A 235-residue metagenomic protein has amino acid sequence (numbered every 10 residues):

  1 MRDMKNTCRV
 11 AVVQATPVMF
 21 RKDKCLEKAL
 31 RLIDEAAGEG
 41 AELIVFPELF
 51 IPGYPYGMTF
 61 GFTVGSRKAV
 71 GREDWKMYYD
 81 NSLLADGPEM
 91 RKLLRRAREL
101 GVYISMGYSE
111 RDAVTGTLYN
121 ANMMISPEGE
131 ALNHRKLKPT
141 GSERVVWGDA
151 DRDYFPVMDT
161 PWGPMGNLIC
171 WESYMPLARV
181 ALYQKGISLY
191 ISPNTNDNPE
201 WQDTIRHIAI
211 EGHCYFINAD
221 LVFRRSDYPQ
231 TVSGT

Functional and structural regions predicted by a protein language model:
M1-L43: N-terminal active-site segment of His-dependent metallophosphoesterases
V13-R21, R72-S82, G163-M165, I187-P193: Short, basic, glycine/proline-bearing loop/turn elements
K22, D34-P127, N196-N198, Q202-E211: Cys-nucleophile CN-hydrolase/nitrilase-fold catalytic domain and related Cys-dependent amidase chemistry that acts on
L84-A85, E89-R91, R95-R98, E110-S188 (+3 more regions): Active-site catalytic loop in hydrolytic enzyme cores
G107, P193, A219-D220: Generic beta-sheet signal
L221-T235: C-terminal beta-strand edge segments of enzyme domains
